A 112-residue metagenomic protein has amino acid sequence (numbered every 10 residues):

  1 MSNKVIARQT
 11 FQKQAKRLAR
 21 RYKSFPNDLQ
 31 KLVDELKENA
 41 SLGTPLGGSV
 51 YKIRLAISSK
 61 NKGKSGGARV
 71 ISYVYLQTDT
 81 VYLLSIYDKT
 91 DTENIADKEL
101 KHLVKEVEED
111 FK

Functional and structural regions predicted by a protein language model:
M1-K62, T78, T92-K112: Basic, Lys/Arg-enriched alpha-helical interface segments
R54, A68-L76, T80-I86: Short, hydrophobic/aromatic-rich beta-strand segments within well-structured domains
G63-G67: A short catalytic or substrate-binding loop motif that flags glycine-/basic-rich loops and adjacent residues that bind
K89: Short, conserved catalytic or interaction motifs in soluble domains
